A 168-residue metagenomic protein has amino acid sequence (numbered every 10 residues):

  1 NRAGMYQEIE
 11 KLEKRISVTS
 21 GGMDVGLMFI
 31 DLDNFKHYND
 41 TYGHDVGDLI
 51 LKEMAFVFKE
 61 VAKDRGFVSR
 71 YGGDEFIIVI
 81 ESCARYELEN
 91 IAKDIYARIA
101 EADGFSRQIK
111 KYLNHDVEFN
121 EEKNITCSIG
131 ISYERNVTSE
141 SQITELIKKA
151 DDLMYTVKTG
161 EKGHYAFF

Functional and structural regions predicted by a protein language model:
N1-G26, D33-K63, S69-G73, I77-I78 (+3 more regions): Conserved long alpha-helical elements within nucleotide-processing catalytic cores of c-di-GMP signaling and class III
V18, L27-F29, I131, F167: Core hydrophobic beta-sheet residues of small sensory/regulatory alpha/beta domains, primarily PAS-family
G26, S128-G130, L153, H164: Sensory-domain cores of signal-transduction modules, predominantly PAS/LOV
Y42, K123, G130-S132, G163-A166: Flexible, nucleotide-binding loop/lid elements of kinase catalytic cores
E53-N136: GGDEF/GGEEF active-site signature
E87, T138-E145: A conserved beta-strand->loop->alpha-helix hinge within the catalytic CA
T144-F168: Catalytic/regulatory signature loops of cyclic-dinucleotide turnover enzymes and related class III nucleotidyl cyclases
